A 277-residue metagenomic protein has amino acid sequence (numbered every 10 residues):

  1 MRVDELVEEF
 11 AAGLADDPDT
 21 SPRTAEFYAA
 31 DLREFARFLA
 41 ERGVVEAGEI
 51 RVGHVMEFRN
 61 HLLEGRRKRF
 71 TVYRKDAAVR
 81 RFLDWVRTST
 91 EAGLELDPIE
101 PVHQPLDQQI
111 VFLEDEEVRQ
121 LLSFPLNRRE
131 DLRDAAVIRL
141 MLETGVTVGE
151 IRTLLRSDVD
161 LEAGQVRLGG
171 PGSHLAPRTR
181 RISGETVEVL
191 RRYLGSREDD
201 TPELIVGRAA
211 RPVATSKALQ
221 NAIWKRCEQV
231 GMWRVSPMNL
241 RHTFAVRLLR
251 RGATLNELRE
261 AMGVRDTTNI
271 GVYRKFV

Functional and structural regions predicted by a protein language model:
E8-Q108: N-terminal core-binding DNA-recognition domain of tyrosine recombinases/integrases
A25, V79, V137-I138, G145 (+2 more regions): Alpha-helix N-cap/helix-start motif at helix boundaries, enriched for small hydrophobics
A92-L94, P105-Q120, H174-G184, E198-T201: DNA breakage-rejoining catalytic core of tyrosine-based enzymes
R119-V148, H174: Basic, Lys/Arg- and aromatic-enriched nucleic-acid-binding interface segment
G149, T153-E188, T268: Conserved tyrosine-mediated DNA breakage-rejoining catalytic core shared by Y-recombinases
G170-G172, M262-V277: Catalytic-site neighborhood detector that most strongly recognizes the C-terminal catalytic loop/helix of tyrosine
G172-R192, P202-A222: C-terminal catalytic core of Y-nucleophile DNA break-rejoin enzymes
Q220-E260: Short, basic (Lys/Arg/His-rich) helix/loop patches that form interaction surfaces in the mid-to-C-terminal regions
